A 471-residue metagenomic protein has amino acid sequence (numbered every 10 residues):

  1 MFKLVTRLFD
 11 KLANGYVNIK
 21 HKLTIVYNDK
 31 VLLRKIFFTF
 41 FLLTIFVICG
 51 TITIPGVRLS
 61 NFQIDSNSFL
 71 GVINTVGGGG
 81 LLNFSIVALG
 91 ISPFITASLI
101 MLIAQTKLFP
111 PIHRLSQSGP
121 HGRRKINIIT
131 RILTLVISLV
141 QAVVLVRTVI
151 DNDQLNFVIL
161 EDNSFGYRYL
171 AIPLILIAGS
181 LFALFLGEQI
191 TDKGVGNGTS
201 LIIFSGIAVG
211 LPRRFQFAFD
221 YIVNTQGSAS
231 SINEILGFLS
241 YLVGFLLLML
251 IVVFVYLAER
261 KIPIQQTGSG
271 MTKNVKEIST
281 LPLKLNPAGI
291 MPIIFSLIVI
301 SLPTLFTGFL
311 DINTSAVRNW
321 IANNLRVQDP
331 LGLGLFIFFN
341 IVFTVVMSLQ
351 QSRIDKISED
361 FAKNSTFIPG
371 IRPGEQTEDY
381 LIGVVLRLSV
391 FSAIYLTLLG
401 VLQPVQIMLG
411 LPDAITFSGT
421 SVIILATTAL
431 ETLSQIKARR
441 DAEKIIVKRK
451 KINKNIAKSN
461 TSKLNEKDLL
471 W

Functional and structural regions predicted by a protein language model:
F2-R114, H121-W471: N-terminal cationic and glycine-rich segments that engage phosphates or anionic surfaces
